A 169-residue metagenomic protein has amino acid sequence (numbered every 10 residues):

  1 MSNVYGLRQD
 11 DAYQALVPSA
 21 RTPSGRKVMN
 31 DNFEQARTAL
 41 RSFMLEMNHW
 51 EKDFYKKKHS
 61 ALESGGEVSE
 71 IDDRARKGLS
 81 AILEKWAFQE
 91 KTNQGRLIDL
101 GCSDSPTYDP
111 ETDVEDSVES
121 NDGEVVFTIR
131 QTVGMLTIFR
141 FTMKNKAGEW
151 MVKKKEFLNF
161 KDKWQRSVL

Functional and structural regions predicted by a protein language model:
V4-A15, S117-V125, R130-R140, K146 (+1 more regions): Low-complexity, intrinsically disordered terminal/linker segments enriched in charged and Gly/Pro repeats
Q14-P23: Short, charge-rich amphipathic alpha-helices with coiled-coil/heptad character
P18, I71-M135: Surface-exposed, charged secondary-structure patches
P23-F54: Short, aromatic-enriched amphipathic alpha-helices that serve as compact interaction elements
F33, L40, A75-R76, R140: Alpha-helical interaction segments
M44-T92: Short, solvent-exposed secondary-structure junction/capping segments
